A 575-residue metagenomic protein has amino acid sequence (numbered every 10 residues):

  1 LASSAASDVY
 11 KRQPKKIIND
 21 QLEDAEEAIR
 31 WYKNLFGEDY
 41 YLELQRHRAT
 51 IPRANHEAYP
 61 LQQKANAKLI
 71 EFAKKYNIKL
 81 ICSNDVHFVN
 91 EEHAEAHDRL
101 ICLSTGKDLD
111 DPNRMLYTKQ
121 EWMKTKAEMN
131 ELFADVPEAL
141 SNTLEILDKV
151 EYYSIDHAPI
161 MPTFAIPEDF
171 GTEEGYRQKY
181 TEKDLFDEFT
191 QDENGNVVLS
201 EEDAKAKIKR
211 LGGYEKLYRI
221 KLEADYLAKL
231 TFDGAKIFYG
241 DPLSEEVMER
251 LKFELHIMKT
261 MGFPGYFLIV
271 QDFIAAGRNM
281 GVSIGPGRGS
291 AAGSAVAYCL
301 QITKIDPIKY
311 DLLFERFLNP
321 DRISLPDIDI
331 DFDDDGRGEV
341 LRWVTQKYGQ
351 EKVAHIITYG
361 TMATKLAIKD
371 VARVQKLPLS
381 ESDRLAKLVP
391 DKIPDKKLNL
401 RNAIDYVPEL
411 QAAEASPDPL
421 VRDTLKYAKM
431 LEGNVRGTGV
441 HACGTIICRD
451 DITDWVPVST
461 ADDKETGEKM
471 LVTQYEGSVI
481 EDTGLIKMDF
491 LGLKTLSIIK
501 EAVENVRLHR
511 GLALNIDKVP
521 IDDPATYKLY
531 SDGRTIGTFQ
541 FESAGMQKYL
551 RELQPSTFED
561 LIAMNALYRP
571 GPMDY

Functional and structural regions predicted by a protein language model:
S4-Y575: Alpha-helical scaffold/interaction cores of sigma-54-like transcription cofactors and many family A DNA polymerases
